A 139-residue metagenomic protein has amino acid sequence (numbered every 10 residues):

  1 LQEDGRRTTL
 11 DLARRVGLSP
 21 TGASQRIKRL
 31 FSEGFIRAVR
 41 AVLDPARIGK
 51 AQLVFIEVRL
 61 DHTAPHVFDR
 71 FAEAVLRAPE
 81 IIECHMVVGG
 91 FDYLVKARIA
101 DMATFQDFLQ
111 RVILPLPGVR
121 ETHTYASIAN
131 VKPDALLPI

Functional and structural regions predicted by a protein language model:
L1-I139: A compositional/biophysical signature of low hydrophobicity enriched in polar/charged and small residues
